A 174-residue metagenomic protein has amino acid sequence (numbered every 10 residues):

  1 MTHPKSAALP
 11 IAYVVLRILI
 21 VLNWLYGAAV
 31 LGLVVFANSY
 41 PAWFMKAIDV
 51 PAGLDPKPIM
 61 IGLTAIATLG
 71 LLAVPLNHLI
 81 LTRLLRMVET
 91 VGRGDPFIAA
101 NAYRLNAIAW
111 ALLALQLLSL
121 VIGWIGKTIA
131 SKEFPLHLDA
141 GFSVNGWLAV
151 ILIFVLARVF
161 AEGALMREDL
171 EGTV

Functional and structural regions predicted by a protein language model:
T2-I11, L25-I66: Interfacial loop at the N-terminal end of multi-pass membrane proteins
L9, L81-R104: Cytoplasmic juxtamembrane regions at transmembrane-helix boundaries
A12-L22, R104, I108-L112, T173: Loop-to-transmembrane-helix entry motif
I20-L31, L72-L76, I80, A109-V121 (+1 more regions): Hydrophobic alpha-helical transmembrane segments of multi-pass integral membrane proteins
P58-P75, F142-V155: Hydrophobic alpha-helical transmembrane segments
A67-E89, L156-L165: Transmembrane alpha-helical segments in integral membrane proteins
G94-K127: Hydrophobic alpha-helical transmembrane segments of integral membrane proteins
L115-V174: Alpha-helical transmembrane segments of multi-pass integral membrane proteins, characterized by long hydrophobic
